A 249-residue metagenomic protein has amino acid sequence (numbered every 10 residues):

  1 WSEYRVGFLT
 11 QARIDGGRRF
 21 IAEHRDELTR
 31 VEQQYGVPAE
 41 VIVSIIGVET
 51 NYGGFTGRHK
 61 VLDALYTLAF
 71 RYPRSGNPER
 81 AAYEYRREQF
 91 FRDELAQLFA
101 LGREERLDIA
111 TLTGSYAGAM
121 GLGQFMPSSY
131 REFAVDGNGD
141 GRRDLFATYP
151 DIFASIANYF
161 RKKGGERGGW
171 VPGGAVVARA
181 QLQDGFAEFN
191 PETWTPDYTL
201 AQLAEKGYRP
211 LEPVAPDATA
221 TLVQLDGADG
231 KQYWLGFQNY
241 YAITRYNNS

Functional and structural regions predicted by a protein language model:
W1, E23-D26, Q34-V43, G47 (+3 more regions): Extracytoplasmic
W1-E23, T29-E32: An acidic, Gly/Ser/Thr/Pro-rich helix-cap/linker signature
P38-G53, L98-L101, I156-A157: Short, functionally critical alpha-helical segments immediately adjacent to catalytic or ligand/cofactor-binding
T50-K60, R71-G76, E104-A110, Q124 (+2 more regions): Secretory-pathway/luminal and periplasmic proteins that interact with or process carbohydrate-rich
L62-R74, M120-V135, I156: Substrate-binding/active-site groove segments that recognize and process beta-1,4-linked N-acetyl-hexosamine
R71-G118, G123-Q124: Phosphate/pyrophosphate-binding betaalpha-module
G137-L145: Acidic, glycine-anchored loop motifs typical of Ca2+
D184-S249: C-terminal soluble interaction/assembly domains
